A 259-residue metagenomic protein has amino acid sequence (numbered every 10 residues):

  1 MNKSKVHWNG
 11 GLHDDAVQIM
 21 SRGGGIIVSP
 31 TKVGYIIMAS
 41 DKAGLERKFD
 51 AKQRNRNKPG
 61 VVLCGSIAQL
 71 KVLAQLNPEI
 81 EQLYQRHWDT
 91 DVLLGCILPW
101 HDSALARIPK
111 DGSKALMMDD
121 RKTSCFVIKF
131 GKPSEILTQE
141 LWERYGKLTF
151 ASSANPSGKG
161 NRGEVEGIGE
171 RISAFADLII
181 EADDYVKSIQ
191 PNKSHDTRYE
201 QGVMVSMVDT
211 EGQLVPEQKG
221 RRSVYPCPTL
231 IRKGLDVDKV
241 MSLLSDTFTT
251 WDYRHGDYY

Functional and structural regions predicted by a protein language model:
M1-Y259: Active-site-adjacent structural elements in enzyme catalytic cores
